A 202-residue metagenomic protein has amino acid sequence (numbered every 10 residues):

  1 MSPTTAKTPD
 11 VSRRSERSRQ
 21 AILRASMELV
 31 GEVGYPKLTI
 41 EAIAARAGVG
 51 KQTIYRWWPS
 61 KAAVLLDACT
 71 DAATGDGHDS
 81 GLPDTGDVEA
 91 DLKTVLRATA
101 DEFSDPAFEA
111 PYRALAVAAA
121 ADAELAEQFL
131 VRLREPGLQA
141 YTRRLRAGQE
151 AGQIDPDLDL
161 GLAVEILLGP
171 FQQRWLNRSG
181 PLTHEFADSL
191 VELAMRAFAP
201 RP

Functional and structural regions predicted by a protein language model:
M1-P9, A90, T94, E135 (+4 more regions): C-terminal peripheral helix-coil segments that are non-catalytic and often amphipathic
M1-R46, W57, A63: Basic, helix-initiating cap at the start of DNA-binding domains
Q52-P59, D67: Base-recognition residues in the alpha-helical recognition helix of bacterial helix-turn-helix
W57-W58, F129, L168, Q172-Q173: Tryptophan-centric aromatic hotspots in well-structured domains and transmembrane helices
A63-A72: Alpha-helical DNA-contacting segments of helix-turn-helix folds
C69, F103-Q128: Amphipathic alpha-helical segments used for helix-helix packing
H78-E109: Hydrophobic alpha-helical connector segments
